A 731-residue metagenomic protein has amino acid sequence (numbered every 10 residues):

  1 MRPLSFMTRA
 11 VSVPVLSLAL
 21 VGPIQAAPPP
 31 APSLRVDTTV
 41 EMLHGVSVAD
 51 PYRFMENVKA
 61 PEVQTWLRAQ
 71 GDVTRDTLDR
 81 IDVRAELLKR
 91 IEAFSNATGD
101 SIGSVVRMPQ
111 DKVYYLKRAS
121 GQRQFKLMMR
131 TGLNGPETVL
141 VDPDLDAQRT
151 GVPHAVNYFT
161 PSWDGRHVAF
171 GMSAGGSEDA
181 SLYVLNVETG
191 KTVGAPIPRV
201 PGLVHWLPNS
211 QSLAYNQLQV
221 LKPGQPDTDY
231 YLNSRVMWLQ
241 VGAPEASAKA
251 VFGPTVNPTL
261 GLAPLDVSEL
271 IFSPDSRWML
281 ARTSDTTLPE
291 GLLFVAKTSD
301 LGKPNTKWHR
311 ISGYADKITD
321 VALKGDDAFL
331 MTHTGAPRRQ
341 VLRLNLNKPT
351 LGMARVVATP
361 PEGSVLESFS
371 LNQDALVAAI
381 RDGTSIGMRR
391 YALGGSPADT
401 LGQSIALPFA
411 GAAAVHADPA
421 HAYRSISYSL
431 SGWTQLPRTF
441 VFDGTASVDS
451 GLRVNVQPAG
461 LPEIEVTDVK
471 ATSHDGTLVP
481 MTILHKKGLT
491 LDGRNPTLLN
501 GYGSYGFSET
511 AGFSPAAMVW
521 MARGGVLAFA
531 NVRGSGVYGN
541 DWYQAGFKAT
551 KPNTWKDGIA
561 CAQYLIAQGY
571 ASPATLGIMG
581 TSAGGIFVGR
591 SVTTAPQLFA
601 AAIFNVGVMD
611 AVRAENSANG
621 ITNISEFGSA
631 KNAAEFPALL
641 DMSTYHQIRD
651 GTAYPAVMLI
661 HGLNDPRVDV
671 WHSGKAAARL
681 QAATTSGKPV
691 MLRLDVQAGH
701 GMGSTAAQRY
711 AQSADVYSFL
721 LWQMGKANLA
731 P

Functional and structural regions predicted by a protein language model:
A10-G22: Bacterial N-terminal signal peptides
P61-T160, G171, P264-L323, V356 (+7 more regions): Non-catalytic accessory segments flanking enzyme active sites
V113, V168-A169, L213, M279 (+3 more regions): Hydrophobic beta-strand positions that form the internal "hydrophobic ladder" of WD40/Gbeta-like beta-propeller blades
R118-K126, Q148-P153, M172-S181, P196-R199 (+7 more regions): A flexible loop/linker signature enriched in serine peptidases of the S9 family
M129-R130, Y183-V187, Y230-G242, L293-S299 (+2 more regions): Beta-propeller blade signature
V139-V204, N209-L213, A378: A conserved hydrophobic secondary-structure block that centers on an alpha-helix together with its immediately flanking
L145-F159, G171-S177, K191-V193, F442-T445 (+5 more regions): Cap/lid segment of the alpha/beta-hydrolase catalytic domain
F529-P731: Active-site-proximal cap/loop segments of hydrolase catalytic domains
